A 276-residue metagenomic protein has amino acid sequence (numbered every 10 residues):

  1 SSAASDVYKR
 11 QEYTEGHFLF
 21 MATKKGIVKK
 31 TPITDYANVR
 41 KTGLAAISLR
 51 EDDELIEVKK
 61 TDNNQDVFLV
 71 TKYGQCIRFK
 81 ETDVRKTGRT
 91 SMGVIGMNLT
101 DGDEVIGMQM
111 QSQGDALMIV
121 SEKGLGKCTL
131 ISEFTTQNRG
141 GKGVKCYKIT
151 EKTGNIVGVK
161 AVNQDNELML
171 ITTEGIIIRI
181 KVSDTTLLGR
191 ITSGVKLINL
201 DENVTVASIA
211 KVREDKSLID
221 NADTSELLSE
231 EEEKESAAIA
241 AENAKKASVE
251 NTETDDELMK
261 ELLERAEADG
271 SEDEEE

Functional and structural regions predicted by a protein language model:
S1-Y8: Short, small-residue-biased leader/transition segments that mark boundaries at the very start of proteins
S5, D53, S91-G93, T100-E104 (+5 more regions): Repeat-based blade/solenoid architectures
Y13-E15, G43, V84, S91-G93: N-terminal cationic and glycine-rich segments that engage phosphates or anionic surfaces
F18-Y36, I47, V58-T61, D66-V84 (+8 more regions): A structural feature that tracks compact, well-ordered secondary-structure segments with a strong bias toward
N38-K60, T90, N98-T100: Beta-propeller and closely related beta-pinwheel folds
T42-A46, M92-M97, G140-I149: Acidic/polar low-complexity surface segments
N138-V162: Generic long, charged, amphipathic alpha-helical segments
A210-E276: Acidic, low-complexity intrinsically disordered tails
